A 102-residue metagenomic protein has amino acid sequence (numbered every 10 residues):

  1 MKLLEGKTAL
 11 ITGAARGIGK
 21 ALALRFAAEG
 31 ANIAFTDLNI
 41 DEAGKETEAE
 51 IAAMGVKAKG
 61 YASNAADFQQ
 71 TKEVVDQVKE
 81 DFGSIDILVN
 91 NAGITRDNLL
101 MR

Functional and structural regions predicted by a protein language model:
K2-A34: Canonical Rossmann dinucleotide-binding motif of NAD(H)/NADP(H)-dependent dehydrogenases/reductases, specifically
E5, M54-K57, D76-N90, R96: A glycine-rich helix->loop->beta "capping" turn within Rossmann-like NAD(P)(H)-dependent oxidoreductase domains
A14, L38, A65: Hydrophobic pocket-lining residues within nucleotide cofactor-binding pockets
E29-E46: Conserved glycine-rich Rossmann-like NAD(P)H-binding loop of the short-chain dehydrogenase/reductase
D41-E42, Y61-D76: The beta1-alpha1 cofactor-binding region of Rossmann-like NAD(H)/NADP(H)-dependent oxidoreductases
T47-M54: Short, conserved SAM-binding/catalytic segment of Class I S-adenosyl-L-methionine-dependent methyltransferases
M54, A58-Y61, M101: Structural signal for short hydrophobic segments within the conserved structured cores of catalytic domains across
K72, T95-R102: Conserved mid-core segment of classical short-chain dehydrogenase/reductases
